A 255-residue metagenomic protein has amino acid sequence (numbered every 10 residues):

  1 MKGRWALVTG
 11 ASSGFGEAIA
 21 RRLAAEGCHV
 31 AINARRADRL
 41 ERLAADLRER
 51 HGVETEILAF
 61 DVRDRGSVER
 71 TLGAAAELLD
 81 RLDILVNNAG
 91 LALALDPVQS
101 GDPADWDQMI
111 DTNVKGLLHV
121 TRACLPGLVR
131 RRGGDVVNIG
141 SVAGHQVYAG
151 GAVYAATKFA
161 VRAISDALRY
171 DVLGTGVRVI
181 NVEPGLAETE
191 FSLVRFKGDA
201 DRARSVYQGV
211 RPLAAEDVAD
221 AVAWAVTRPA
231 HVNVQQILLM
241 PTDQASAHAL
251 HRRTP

Functional and structural regions predicted by a protein language model:
W5, S12-S13: Conserved glycine-rich cofactor-binding loop
E26-L43: Conserved glycine-rich Rossmann-like NAD(P)H-binding loop of the short-chain dehydrogenase/reductase
A37-D38, A59-T71, P103: The beta1-alpha1 cofactor-binding region of Rossmann-like NAD(H)/NADP(H)-dependent oxidoreductases
D96-V98, D102-I110: Substrate-binding pocket helix/loop in short-chain dehydrogenase/reductase
T121, T157: Active-site helix of classical SDR
S141: Residue(s) in the substrate-gating loop at a strand-loop-helix junction that position the organic substrate next
N181-G185, D201-H248: C-terminal helical subdomain
